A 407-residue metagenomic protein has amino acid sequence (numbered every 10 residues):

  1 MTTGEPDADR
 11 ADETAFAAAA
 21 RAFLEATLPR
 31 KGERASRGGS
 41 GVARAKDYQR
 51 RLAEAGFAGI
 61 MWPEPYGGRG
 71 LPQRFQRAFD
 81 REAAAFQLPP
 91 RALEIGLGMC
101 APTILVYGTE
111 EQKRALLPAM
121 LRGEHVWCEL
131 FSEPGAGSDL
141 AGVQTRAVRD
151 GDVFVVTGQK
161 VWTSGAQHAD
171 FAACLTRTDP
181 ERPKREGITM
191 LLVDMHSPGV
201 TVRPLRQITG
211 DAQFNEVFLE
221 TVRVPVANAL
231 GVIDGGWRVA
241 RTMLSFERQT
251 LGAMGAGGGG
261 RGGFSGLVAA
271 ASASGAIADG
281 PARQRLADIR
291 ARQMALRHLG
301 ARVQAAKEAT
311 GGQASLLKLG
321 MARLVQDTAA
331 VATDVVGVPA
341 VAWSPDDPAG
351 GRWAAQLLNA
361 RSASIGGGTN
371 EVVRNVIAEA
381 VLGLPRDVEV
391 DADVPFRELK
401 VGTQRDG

Functional and structural regions predicted by a protein language model:
M1-E94, A115, A119, G252 (+6 more regions): Amphipathic, small/basic residue-rich leader segments at the start of a protein or domain
G4, D9, V200-R297, T310 (+2 more regions): Glycine-rich beta->alpha junctions and the first turn(s) of the following alpha-helix
R30, L319-G407: Alpha-helix capping/hinge segments and adjacent helical runs
G32-G39, A276, G280-R283, M294-G351: C-terminal helix-coil-helix/basic helical segment that borders enzyme active sites and/or dimer interfaces and provides
E54-E124, G165-F171, Q293, G300 (+3 more regions): Internal helix-loop-helix
G123-F131, L175: A short, Trp-centered hydrophobic/proline-enriched beta-strand micro-motif
T145-V148: A structural signal for short hydrophobic beta-strand segments in well-ordered beta-sheet cores
V153, T157-R203: A short core secondary-structure module
